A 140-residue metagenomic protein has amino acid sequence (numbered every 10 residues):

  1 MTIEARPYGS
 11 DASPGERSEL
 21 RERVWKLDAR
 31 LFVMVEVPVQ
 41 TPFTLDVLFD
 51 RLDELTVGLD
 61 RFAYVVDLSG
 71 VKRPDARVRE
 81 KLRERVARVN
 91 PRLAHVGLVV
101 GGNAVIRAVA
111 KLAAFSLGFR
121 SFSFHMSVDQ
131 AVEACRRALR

Functional and structural regions predicted by a protein language model:
T2-R140: Amphipathic, Lys/Arg-enriched alpha-helical "gate/interface" segment within cytosolic domains that mediates
